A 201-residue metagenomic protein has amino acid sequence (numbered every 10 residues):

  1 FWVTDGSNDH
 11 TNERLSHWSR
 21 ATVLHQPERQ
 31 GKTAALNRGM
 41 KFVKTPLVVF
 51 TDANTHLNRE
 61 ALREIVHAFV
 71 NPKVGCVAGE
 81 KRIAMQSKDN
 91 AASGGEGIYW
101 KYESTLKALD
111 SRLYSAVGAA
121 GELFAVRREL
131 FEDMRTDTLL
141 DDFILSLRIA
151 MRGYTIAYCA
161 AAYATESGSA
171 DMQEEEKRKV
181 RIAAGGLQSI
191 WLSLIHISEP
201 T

Functional and structural regions predicted by a protein language model:
F1-W2, H10, S19-T22: Short loop->beta transition adjacent to catalytic acidic/histidine clusters or analogous donor-positioning motifs
T4-N12, E28, T55: A conserved acidic beta->alpha catalytic loop
D5, T51-A53, R135: Active-site acidic Asp-centered loop
D9-H17, E60: Acidic helix N-cap motif at the loop->helix transition within catalytic regions of sugar-transfer enzymes
H25-E28, T33-A35, K41, T45 (+1 more regions): Long helical/loop segments within the catalytic core of UDP-sugar-dependent glycosyltransferases, especially the large
V48: Short aromatic/hydrophobic "clamp" motif used to bind/position activated sugar donors
H56, A125, Y158: Short aromatic/basic micro-patch
F69-Y102, D137-D141, L145-S198: Catalytic donor/gating beta->alpha subdomain of glycosyltransferases that bind UDP-sugars
